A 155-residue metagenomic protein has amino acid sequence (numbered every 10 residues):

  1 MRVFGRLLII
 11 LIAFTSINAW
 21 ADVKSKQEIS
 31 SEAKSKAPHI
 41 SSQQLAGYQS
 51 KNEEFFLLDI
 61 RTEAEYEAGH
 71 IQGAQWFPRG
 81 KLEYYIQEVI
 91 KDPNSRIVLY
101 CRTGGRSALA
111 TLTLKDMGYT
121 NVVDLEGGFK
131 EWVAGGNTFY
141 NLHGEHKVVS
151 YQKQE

Functional and structural regions predicted by a protein language model:
R2-F4, A19-F55, A64-R96, G105-E155: Rhodanese-like catalytic fold shared by cysteine-dependent sulfurtransferases and DSP/PTP-type phosphatases
F4-I12: Sec-dependent signal peptide hydrophobic core
F14-N18: N-terminal signal peptide c-region/cleavage motif recognized by signal peptidases
L57-D59: Structural scaffold elements adjacent to functional motifs in cytosolic proteins
Y100-C101: Short, surface-exposed ligand- or partner-binding patches at beta-edge/loop junctions that are enriched in aromatics
